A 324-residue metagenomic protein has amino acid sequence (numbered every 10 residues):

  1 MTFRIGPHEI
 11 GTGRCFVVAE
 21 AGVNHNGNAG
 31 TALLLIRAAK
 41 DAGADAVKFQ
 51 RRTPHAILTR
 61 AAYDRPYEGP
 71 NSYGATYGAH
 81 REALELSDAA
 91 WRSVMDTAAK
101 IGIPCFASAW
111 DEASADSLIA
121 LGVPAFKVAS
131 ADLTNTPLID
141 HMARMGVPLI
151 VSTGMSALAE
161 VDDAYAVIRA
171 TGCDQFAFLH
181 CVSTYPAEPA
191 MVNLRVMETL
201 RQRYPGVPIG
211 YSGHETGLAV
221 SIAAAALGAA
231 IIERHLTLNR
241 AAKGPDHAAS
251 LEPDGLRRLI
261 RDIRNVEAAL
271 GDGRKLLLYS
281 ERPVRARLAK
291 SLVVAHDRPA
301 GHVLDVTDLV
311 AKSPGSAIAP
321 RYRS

Functional and structural regions predicted by a protein language model:
M1-S324: Catalytic cores and adjacent flexible loops of soluble metabolic enzymes that perform enolate/carbanion chemistry on
